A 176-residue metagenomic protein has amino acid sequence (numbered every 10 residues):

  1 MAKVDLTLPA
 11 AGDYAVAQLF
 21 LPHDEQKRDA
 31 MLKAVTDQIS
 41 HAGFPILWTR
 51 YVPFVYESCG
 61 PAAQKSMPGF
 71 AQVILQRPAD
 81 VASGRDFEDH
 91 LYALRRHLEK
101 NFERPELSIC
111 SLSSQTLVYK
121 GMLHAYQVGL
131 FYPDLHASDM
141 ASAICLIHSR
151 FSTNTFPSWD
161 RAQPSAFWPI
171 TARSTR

Functional and structural regions predicted by a protein language model:
M1-R176: N-terminal segments that mediate ammonia production and transfer in glutamine-dependent amidotransferase systems
